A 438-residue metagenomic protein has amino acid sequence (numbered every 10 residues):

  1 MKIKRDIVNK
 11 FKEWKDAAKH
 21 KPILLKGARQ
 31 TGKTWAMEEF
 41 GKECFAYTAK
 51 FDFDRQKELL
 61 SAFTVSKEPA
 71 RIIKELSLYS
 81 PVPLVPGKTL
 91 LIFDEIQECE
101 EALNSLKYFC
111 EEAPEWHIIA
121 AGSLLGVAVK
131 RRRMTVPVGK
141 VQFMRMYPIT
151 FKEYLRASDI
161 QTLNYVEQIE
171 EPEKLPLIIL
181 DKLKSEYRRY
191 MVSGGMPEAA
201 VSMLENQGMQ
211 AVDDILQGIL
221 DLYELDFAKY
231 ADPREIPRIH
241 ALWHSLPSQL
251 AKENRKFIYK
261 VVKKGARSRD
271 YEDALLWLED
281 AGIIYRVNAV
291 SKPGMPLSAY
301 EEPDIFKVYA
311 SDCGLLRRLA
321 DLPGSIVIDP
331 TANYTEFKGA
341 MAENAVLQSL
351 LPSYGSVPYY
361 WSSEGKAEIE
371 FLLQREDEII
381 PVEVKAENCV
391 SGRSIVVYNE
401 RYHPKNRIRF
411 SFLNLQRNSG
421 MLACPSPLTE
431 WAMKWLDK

Functional and structural regions predicted by a protein language model:
M1-D16: N-terminal pre-Walker A segment at the start of P-loop NTPase domains
K33: Conserved lysine of the Walker
A36, F40: Hydrophobic positions on the alpha1 helix immediately C-terminal to the Walker A/P-loop
R55-G87: Short glycine-rich substrate-engagement loop in P-loop NTPases that contacts/grips substrate
L84-A102: Conserved P-loop NTPase "ATPase switch" module shared by AAA+ and STAND
I92, H117-S123, R145: Structural recognition of the conserved hydrophobic beta-strand(s) that form the central parallel beta-sheet of P-loop
V129-A251: Interdomain motor-coupling "hinge/lid" segment immediately C-terminal to the ATP-binding subdomain of NTP-driven enzymes
M196, A200-Q374: Accessory nucleic acid-recognition modules appended to NTPase machines
